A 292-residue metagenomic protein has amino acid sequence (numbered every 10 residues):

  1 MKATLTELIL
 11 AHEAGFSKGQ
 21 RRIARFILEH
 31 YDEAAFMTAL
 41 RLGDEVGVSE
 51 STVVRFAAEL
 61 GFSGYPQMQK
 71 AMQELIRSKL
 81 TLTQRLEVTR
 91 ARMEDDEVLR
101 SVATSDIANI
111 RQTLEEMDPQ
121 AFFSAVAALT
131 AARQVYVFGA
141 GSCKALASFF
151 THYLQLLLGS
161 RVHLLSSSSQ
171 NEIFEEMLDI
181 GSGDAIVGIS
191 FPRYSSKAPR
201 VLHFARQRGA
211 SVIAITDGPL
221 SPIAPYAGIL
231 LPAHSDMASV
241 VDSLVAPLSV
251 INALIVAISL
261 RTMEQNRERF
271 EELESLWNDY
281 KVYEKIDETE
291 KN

Functional and structural regions predicted by a protein language model:
K2-T6, G15, R22, D32-F36 (+2 more regions): HTH-adjacent hinge/linker in prokaryotic transcriptional regulators
E97, Q120-A125, E172-E176: Short, charged beta->alpha transition segments
E115-A132: Exposed, interaction-prone assembly regions rather than primary DNA-binding/catalytic cores
T130-S249, I255-T262: Glycine-rich phosphate-binding loops that contact phosphosugars or nucleotide phosphates
E264-N292: A short, charged, Gly/Pro-tolerant segment at domain boundaries
